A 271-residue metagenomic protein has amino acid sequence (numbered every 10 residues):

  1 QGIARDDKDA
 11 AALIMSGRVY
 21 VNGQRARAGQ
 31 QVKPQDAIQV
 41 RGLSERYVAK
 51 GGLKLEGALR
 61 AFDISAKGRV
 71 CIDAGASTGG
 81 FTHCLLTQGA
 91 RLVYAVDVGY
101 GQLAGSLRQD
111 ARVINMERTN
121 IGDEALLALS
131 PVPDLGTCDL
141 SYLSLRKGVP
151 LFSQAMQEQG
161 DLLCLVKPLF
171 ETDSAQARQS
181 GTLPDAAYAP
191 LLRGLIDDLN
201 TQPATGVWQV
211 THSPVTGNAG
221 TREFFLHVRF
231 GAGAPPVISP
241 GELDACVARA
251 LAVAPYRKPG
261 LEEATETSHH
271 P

Functional and structural regions predicted by a protein language model:
Q1-D36, V70: A basic, amphipathic helix-loop patch mediating RNA/tRNA/ribosome contacts
G2, R60-K67, L127-S130: Glycine-rich helix-loop-beta junction characteristic of Rossmann-like nucleotide cofactor-binding loops
A66-S77: Conserved class I S-adenosyl-L-methionine
T78-G89: Conserved SAM-binding loop of SAM-dependent methyltransferases across substrates and taxa, primarily the Class I
L92-K147: S-adenosyl-L-methionine
R146-L163: A short glycine-rich, Lys/Arg-flanked "PGG" loop and its adjoining helix->strand segment in the class I
P168-P184: Short, glycine-/aromatic-enriched active-site segment of Class I SAM-dependent methyltransferases
T221-R222, H227-P271: Flexible, glycine-/basic-rich loop-and-beta segments that form/coincide with the SAM-dependent methyltransferase
